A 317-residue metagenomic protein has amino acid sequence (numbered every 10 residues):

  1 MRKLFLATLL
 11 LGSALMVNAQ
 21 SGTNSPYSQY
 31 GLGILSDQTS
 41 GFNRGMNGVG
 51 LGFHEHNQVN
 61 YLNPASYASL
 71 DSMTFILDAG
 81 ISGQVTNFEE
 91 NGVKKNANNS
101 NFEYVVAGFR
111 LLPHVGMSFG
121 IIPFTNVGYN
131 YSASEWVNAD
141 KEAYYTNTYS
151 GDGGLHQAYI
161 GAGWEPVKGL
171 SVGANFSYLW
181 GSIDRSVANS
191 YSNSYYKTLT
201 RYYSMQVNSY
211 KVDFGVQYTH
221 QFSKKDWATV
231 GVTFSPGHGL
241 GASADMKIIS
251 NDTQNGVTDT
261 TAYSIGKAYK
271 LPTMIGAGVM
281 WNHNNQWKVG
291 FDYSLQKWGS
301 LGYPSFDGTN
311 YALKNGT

Functional and structural regions predicted by a protein language model:
M1-N24: Bacterial Sec-dependent N-terminal signal peptides
L11-G12, H54, S72, D184 (+1 more regions): Hydrophobic alpha-helical membrane-insertion segments
S13-A14, T74, L179, Q296: Single-residue recognition of alpha-helix boundary sites
N18-T125: N-terminal, post-signal peptide beta-strand-biased segments of exported outer-membrane/organellar beta-barrel and other
Q20-G45, G92, R110-T317: Outer-membrane beta-barrel porins/channels
